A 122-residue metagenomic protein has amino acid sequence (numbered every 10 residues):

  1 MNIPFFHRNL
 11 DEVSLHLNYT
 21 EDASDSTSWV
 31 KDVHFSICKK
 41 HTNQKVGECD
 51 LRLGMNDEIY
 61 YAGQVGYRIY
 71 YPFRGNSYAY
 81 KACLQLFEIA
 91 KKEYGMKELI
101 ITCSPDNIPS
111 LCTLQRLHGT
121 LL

Functional and structural regions predicted by a protein language model:
M1-D25, W29-L122: Acyl-donor (CoA/ACP) binding surface of acyl/acetyltransferases
